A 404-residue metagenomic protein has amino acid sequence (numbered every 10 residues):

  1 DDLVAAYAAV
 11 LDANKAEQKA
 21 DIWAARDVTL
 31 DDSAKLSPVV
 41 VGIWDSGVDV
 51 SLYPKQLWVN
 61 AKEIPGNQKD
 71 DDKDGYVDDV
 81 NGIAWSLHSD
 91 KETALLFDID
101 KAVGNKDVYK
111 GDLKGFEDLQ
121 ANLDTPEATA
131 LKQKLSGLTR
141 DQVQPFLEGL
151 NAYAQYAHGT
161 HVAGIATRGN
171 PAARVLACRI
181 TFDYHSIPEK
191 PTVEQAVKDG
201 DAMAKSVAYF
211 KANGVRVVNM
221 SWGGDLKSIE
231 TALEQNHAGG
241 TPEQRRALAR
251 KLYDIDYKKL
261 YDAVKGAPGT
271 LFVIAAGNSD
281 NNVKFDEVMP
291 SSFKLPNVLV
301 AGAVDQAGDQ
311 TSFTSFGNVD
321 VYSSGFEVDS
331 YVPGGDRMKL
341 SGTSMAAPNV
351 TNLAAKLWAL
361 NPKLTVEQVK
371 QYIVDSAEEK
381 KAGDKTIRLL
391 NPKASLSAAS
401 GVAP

Functional and structural regions predicted by a protein language model:
D1-D32, S37: Autoinhibitory propeptides
D32-G42, S46-L176, T181-P191, Y209-V217 (+2 more regions): Active-site core segment of subtilase-fold serine proteases
S33-S37, R168-N170, F210-N213, V264-A267 (+3 more regions): Extracellular/periplasmic catalytic domains that process cell-envelope and extracellular macromolecules
D45, N219-S221, V273-G277, A301-G302: Active-site neighborhood of phospho(di)ester-bond hydrolases with catalytic His/Asp-centered motifs
G47-V50, D90, T181-H185, G223-K227 (+5 more regions): Solvent-exposed loop/turn segments at secondary-structure junctions within structured extracellular/periplasmic domains
N219, N361-P404: C-terminal subdomain of the subtilisin-like protease fold in secreted/lumenal serine endopeptidases
Q235-G240, L248-A275, M289-F293, N297: Catalytic-core regions built around general acid/base machinery
G269, A275, K284-A359, K363: Extracellular S/T/G-rich loop segment that most often corresponds to the catalytic His/Ser-adjacent loop
